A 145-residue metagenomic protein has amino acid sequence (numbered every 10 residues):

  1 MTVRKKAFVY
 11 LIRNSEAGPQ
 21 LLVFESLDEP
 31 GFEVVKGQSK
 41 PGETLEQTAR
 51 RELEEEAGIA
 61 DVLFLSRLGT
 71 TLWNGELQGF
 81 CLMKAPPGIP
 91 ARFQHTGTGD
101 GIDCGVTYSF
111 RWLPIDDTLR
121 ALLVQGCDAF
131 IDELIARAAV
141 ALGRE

Functional and structural regions predicted by a protein language model:
M1-L21, P41: Conserved N-terminal beta-strand and adjoining loop/helix that marks the start of the Nudix/MutT-like hydrolase domain
T2-R4, E16, G75-E76, G105-T107: A generic fold-level signal
L11-S15, S26, M83-A85: Active-site beta-strand termini and strand-to-loop segments that position acidic
A17-I59: Conserved Nudix-box catalytic region and its N-terminal flanking loop in Nudix hydrolases and closely related
S26-P30, G99-C104: Short, solvent-exposed aromatic-acidic interface loops
I59-G69: A short coil-to-beta-strand element that immediately follows conserved catalytic motifs
T71-G99, F110-D117, G126-V140: Active-site-adjacent beta-strand/loop module that shapes the phosphate/pyrophosphate-binding cleft
